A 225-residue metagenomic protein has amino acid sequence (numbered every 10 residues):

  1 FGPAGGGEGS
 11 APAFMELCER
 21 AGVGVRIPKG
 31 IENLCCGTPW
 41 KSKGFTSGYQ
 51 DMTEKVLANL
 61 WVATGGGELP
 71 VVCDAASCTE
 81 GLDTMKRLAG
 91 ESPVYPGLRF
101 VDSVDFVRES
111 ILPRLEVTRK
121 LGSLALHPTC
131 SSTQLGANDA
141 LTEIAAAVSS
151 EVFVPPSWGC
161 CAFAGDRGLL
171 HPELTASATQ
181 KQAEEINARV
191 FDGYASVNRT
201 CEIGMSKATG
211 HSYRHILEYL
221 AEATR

Functional and structural regions predicted by a protein language model:
F1-R225: Iron-sulfur cluster-binding electron-transfer modules in prokaryotic oxidoreductases
